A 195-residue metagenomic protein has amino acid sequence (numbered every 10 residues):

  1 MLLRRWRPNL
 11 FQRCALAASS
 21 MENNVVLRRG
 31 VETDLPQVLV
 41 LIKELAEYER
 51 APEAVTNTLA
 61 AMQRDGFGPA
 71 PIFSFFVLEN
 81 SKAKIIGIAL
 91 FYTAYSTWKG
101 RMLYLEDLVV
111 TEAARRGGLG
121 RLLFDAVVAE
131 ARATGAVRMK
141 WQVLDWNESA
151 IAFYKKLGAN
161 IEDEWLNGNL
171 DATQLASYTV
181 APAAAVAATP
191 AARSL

Functional and structural regions predicted by a protein language model:
L2-T33, L175-L195: Conserved N-terminal entry element of GNAT/NAT acetyltransferase domains
R29-T33, V40-Y104, F124-D125, E130 (+4 more regions): Acetyl-CoA-dependent GNAT
T33-Q37, E148-S149: Short alpha-helical
G87, R116-R121: Glycine-rich acyl-CoA binding loop
L108-R115: A short, internal acetyl-CoA/4′-phosphopantetheine-binding micro-motif in the GNAT/acyltransferase core
R121, D125, A133, D145-E164 (+2 more regions): Conserved active-site alpha-helix within GNAT-family acetyltransferase domains
R132-Q142: Conserved GNAT acetyl-CoA-binding A-motif
